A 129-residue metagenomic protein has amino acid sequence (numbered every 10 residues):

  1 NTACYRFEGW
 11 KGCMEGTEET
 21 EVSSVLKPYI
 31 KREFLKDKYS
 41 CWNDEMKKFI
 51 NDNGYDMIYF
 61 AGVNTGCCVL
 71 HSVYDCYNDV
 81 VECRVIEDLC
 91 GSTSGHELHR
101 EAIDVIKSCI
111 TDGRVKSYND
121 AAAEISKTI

Functional and structural regions predicted by a protein language model:
N1-R6: Von Willebrand factor
W10-I129: Active-site-adjacent betaalpha module
